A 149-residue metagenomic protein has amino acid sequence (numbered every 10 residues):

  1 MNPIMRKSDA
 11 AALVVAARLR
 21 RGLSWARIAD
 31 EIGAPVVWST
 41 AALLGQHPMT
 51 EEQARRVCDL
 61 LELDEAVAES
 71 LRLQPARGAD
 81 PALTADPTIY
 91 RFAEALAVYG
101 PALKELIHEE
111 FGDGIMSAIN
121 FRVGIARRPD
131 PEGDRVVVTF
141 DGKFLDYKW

Functional and structural regions predicted by a protein language model:
M1-R20: A short, Lys/Arg-rich alpha-helix, primarily the initiator
S24-E31, V57: Short alpha-helical "recognition helix" segments of helix-turn-helix
G33-M49: Recognition helix of helix-turn-helix/homeodomain-like DNA-binding domains that insert into the DNA major groove
E52-A68: DNA major-groove recognition helix of helix-turn-helix/homeodomain DNA-binding modules
A66-Y147: Helix-turn-helix/homeodomain-like alpha-helical modules used for DNA recognition and transcription-factor dimerization
